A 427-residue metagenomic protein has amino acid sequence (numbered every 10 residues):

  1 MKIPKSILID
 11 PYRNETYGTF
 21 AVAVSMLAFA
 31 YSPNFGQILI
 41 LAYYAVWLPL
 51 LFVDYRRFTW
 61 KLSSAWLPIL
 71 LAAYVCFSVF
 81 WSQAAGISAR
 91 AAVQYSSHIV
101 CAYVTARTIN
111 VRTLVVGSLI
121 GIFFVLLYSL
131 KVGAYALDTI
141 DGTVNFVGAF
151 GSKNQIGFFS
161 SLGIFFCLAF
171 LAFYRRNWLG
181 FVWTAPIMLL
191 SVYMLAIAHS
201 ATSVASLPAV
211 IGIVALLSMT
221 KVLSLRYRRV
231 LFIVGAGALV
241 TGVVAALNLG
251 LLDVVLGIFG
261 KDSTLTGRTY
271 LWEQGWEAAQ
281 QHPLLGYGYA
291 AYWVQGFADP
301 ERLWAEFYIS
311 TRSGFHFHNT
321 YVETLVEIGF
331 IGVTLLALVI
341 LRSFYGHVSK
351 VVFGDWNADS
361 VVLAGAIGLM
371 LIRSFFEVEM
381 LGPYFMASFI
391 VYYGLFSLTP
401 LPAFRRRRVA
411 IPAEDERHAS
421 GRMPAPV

Functional and structural regions predicted by a protein language model:
M1-F77, Q83, I87, C101 (+4 more regions): Transmembrane signal-anchor hairpin modules in multi-pass inner-membrane enzymes, especially those that act on
G18-A23, P186-I187, F315, H347-F376 (+1 more regions): Loop-to-helix entry and N-terminal half of a specific, functionally important transmembrane alpha helix in multi-pass
Y44-A45, L363-S420, V427: Transmembrane alpha-helices of multi-pass inner-membrane enzymes
R107, E327-L371, R405-R408: Hydrophobic transmembrane alpha-helices and their immediate junctions
V111-D141, G151-T220, Y345-G346: Alpha-helical transmembrane segments of multi-pass inner-membrane proteins
K131, A136, V214-G260, W276-Q281 (+1 more regions): A membrane-periplasm/extracellular boundary helix in multi-pass inner-membrane enzymes that assemble envelope glycans
V192-M194, S200-A201, W276, H282 (+1 more regions): A conserved mid-to-late transmembrane alpha helix and its immediate loop/hinge that forms the functional core
I258-E273, G288-I328, V351: Long extracytoplasmic/lumenal interhelical loops at the membrane interface of multi-pass membrane proteins
